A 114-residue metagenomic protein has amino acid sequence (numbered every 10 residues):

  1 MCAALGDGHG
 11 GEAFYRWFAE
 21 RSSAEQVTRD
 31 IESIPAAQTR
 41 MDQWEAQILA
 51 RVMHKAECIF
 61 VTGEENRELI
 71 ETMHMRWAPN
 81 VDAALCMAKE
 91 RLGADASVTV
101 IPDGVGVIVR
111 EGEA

Functional and structural regions predicted by a protein language model:
M1-A114: C-terminal non-catalytic interaction/assembly regions of soluble proteins
